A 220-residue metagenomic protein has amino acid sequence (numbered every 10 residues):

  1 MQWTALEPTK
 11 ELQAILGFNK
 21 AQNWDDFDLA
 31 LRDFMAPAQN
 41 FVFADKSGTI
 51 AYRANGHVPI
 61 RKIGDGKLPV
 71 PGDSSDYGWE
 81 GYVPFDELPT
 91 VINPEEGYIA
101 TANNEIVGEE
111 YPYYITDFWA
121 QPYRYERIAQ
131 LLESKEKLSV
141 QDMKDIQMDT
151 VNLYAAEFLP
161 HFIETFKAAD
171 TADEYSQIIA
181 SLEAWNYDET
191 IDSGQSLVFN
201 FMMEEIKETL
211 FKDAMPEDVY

Functional and structural regions predicted by a protein language model:
M1-Y77: Glycine- and hydrophobic-rich flexible loops that cap the catalytic core of alpha/beta enzyme folds
D45-Y220: Long, compositionally biased non-active-site segments enriched in small/hydrophobic residues and glycine
